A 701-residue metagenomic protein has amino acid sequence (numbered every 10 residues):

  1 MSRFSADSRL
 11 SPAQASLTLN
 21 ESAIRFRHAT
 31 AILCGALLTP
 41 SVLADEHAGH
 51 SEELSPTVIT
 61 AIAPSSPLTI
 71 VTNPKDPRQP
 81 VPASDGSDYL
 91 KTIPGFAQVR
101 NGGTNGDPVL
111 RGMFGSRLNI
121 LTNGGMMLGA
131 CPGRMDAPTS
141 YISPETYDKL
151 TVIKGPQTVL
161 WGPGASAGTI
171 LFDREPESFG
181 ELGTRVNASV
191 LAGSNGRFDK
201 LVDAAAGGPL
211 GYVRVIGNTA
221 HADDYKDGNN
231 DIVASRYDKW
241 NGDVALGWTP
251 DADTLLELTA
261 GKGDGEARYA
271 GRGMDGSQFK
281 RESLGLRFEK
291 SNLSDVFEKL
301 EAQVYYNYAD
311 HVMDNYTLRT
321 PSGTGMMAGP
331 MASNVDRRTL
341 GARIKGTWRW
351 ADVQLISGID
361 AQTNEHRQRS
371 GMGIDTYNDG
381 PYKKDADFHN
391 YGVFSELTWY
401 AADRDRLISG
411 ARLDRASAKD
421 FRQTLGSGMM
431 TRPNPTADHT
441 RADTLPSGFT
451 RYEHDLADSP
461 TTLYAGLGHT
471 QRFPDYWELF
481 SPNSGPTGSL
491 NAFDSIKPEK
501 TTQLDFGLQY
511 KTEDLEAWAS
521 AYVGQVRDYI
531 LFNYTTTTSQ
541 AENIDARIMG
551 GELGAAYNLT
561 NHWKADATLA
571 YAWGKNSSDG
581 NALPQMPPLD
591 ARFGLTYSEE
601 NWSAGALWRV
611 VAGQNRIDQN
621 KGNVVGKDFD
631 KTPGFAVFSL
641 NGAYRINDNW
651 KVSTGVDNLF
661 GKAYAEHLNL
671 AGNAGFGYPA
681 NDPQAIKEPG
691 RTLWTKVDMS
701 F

Functional and structural regions predicted by a protein language model:
M1-G95, R111, N119, A205 (+6 more regions): N-terminal Sec signal peptide and the immediately downstream disordered periplasmic leader that contains the TonB box
D45-F179, F506, Y664, Q684-G690: Acidic, small-polar-rich N-terminal luminal/periplasmic segments of exported/outer-membrane proteins
P132, L171-D173, F179-G183, N187 (+3 more regions): Periplasmic-side early beta-strands and strand-to-turn transitions of outer-membrane beta-barrels
G211, V215, K299-T317, E453-A457 (+4 more regions): Membrane-embedded beta-barrel scaffold of Gram-negative outer-membrane proteins
A222, G228, D253-L300, N307-T339 (+1 more regions): Flexible loop and strand-edge segments within Gram-negative outer membrane beta-barrel domains
N229, L355-P460, F473: Signature of Gram-negative outer-membrane beta-barrel scaffolds
W399-L407, R415-A416, E516-A517, A521-V526 (+4 more regions): Gram-negative outer-membrane beta-barrel transporters
Q471-R472, Q525-R527, V610-Q619, A643-F701: C-terminal beta-signal and adjacent terminal beta-strands/loops of Gram-negative outer-membrane beta-barrel proteins
